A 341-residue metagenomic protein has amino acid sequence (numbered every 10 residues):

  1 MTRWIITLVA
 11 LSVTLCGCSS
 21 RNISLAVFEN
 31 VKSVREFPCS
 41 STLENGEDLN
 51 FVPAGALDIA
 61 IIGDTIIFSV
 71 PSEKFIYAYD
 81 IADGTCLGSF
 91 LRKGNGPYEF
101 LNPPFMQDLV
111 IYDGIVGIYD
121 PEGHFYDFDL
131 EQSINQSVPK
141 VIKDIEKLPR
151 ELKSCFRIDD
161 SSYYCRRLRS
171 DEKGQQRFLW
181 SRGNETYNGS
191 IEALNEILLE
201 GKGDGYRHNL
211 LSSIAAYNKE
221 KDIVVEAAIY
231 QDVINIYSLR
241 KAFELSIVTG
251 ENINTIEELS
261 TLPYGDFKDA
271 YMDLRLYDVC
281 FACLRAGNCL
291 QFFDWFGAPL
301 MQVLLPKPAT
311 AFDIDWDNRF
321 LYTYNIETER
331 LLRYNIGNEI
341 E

Functional and structural regions predicted by a protein language model:
L15-G17: C-terminal motif of bacterial Sec signal peptides marking the signal peptidase cleavage site
V27-A54, A298: A short helix->beta-strand "capping" segment at the edge of beta-propeller domains
E44-I76, C280-R285: Beta-strand-rich domains and repeat architectures in extracellular enzymes and scaffolds, especially beta-propellers
G55-I61, F105-Y112, K153-D160, R207-K221 (+2 more regions): Structural signature of eukaryotic scaffold interfaces centered on beta-propeller domains
T85-I115, D120, I145, A309: Blade-loop segments of beta-propeller domains
P97-E99, I253-T261, A298-W316: Conserved blade-ending motifs and adjacent loop-strand segments that build the rim/top face of beta-propeller domains
P121-H124, L130-S161, C165-R166: Asp-box/WD-like beta-propeller blade repeats and closely related beta-sheet repeat scaffolds
Y264-F293: Loop/turn-rich, solvent-exposed surfaces of beta-rich toroidal or solenoidal domains
